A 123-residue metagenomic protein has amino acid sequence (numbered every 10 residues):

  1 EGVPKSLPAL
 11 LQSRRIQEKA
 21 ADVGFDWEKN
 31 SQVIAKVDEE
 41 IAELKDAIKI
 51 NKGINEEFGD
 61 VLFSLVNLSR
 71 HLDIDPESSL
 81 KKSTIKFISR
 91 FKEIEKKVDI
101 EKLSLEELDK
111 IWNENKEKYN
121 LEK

Functional and structural regions predicted by a protein language model:
E1-F58, L62-K123: Flexible "arm" and connector segments at domain edges
